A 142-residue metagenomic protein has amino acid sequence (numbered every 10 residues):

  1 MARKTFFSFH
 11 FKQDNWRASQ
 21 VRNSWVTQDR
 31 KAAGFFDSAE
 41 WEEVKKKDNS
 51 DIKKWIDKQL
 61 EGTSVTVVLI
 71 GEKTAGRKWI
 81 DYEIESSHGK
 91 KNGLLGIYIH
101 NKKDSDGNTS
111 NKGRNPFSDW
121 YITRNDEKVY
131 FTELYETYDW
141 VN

Functional and structural regions predicted by a protein language model:
M1-G62: Conserved N-terminal substructure of TIR/SEFIR domains
K4-F6, S105-N142: C-terminal interaction surface of TIR/SEFIR-family domains
K12-D14, N101-D104: Conserved nucleotide-binding/hydrolysis micro-motifs of P-loop NTPases
A18-S19, K78-D81, D106-N108: A short acidic (Asp/Glu
F36-S38, I97, F131-L134: Conserved beta-strand termini and adjacent loop/short-helix elements that scaffold enzyme active sites in alpha/beta
S50, R77-K78, N115: Flexible, active-site-adjacent loop/turn segments at secondary-structure boundaries
Q59-E85, G93-K103: Conserved beta-strand-loop-alpha-helix hinge of the TIR/SEFIR fold
H88: Anion (oxyanion) recognition and catalysis
